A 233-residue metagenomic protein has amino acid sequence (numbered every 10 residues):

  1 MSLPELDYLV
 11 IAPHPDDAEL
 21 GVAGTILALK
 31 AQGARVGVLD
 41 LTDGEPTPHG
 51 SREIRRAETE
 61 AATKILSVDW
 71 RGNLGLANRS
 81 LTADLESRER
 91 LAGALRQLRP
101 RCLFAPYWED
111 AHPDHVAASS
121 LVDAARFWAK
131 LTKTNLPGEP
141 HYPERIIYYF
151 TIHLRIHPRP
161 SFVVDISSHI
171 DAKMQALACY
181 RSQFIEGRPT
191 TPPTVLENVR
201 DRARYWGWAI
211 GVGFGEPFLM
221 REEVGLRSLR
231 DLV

Functional and structural regions predicted by a protein language model:
M1-I11, A83-V233: Metal-dependent de-N-acetylase/amidase catalytic core
M1-L98, L219, D231: Active-site rim/loop-helix segments in enzyme catalytic domains that contact anionic ligands
